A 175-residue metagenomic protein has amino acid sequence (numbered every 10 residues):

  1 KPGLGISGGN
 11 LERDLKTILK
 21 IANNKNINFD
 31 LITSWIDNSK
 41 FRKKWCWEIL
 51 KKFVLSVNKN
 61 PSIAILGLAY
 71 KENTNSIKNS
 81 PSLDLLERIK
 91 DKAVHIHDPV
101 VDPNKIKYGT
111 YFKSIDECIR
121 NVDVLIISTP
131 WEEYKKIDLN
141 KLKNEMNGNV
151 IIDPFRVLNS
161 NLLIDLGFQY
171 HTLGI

Functional and structural regions predicted by a protein language model:
K1-I175: Structural/interface elements that position substrates and couple domains in central-metabolism enzymes
